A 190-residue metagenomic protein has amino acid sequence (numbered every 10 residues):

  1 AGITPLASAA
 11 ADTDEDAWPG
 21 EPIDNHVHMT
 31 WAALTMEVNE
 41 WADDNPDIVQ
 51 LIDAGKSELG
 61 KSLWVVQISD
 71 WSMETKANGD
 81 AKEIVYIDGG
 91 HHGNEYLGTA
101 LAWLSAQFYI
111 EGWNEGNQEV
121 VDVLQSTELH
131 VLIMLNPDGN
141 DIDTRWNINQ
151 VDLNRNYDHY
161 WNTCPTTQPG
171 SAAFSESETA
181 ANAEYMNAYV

Functional and structural regions predicted by a protein language model:
A1-W41: N-terminal zymogen propeptides
A9, S57-G60, W64, E74 (+4 more regions): A generic structural micro-environment signature that highlights single residues at secondary-structure boundaries
D14-P19, S69-E74, I142, D152-N156: N-terminal catalytic scaffold of extracellular/periplasmic and nuclease hydrolases that process anionic headgroups
M29-V85: Soluble metallo-hydrolase cores and metallopeptidase-like ectodomains found primarily in the secretory/periplasmic
G79-H91, Y96-V190: Active-site/substrate-binding loop(s) of hydrolase catalytic cores
